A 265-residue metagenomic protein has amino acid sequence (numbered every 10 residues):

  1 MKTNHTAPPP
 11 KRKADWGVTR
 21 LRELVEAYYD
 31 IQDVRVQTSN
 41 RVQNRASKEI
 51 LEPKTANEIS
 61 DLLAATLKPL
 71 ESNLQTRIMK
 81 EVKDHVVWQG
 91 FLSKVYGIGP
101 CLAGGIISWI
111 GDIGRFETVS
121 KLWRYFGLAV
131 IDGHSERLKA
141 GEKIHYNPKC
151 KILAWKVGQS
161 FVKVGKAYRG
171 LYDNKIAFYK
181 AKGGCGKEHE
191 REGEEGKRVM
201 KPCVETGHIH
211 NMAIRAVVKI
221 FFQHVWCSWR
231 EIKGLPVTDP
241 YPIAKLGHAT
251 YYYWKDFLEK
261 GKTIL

Functional and structural regions predicted by a protein language model:
M1-S47: Phosphate- and other anionic-substrate recognition elements at nucleic-acid/protein interfaces
W16, R20-E23, T55, I59 (+2 more regions): Non-transmembrane, amphipathic alpha-helical segments
Q32-R35, S39, E71, G104 (+1 more regions): A structural signal for well-ordered alpha-helices, especially hydrophobic packing surfaces of coiled-coils
V34-N44, K48, K80, S160-K163 (+3 more regions): Intrinsically disordered or highly flexible coil/loop and linker segments, enriched in small and charged/polar residues
V42-C101: Helix-hairpin-helix/helix-loop-helix acidic hairpins
L92, I106-N211, R215, V225-S228: Phosphate-backbone recognition surface of nucleic-acid-processing proteins
E205-P242, L246-F257: Basic, amphipathic alpha-helical segments enriched in Lys/Arg and hydrophobic/aromatic residues
F257-L265: Acidic, Ser/Thr-rich low-complexity intrinsically disordered segments
